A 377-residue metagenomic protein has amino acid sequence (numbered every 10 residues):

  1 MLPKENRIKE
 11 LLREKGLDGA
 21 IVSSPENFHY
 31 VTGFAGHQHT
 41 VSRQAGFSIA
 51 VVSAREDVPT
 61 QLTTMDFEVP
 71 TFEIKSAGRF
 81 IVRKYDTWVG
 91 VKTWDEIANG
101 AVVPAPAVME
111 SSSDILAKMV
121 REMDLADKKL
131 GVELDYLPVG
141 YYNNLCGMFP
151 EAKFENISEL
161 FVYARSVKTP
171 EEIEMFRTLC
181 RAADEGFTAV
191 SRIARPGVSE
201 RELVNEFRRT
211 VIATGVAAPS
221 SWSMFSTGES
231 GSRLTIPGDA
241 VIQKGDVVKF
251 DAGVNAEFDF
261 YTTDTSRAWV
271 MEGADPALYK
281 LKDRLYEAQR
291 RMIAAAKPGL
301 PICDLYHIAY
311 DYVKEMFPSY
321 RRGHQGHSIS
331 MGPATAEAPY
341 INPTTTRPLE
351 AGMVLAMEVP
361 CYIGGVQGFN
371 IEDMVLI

Functional and structural regions predicted by a protein language model:
M1-I377: Active-site neighborhoods and metal-handling regions in enzymes and metal-associated proteins
